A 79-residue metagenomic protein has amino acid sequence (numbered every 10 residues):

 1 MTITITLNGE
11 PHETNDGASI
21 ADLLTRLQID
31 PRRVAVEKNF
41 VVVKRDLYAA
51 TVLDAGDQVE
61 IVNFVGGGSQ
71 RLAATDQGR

Functional and structural regions predicted by a protein language model:
M1-R79: Ubiquitin-like/PB1-type beta-grasp interaction modules and other compact soluble beta-rich domains
